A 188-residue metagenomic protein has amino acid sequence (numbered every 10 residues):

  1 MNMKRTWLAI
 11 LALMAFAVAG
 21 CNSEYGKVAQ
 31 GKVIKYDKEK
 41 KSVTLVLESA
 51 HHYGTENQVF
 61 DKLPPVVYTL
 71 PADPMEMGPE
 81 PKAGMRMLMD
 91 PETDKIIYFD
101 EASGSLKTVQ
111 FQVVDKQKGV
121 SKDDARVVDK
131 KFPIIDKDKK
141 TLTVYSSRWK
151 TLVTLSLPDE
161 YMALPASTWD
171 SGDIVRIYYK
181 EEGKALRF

Functional and structural regions predicted by a protein language model:
M1, D61-L63, L106, G172: Short, charged/polar low-complexity linear motifs in solvent-exposed/disordered segments
M1-C21: Sec-dependent bacterial lipoprotein signal peptides
G20-G54, P74-F188: Short, flexible, surface-exposed loop segments at domain boundaries
F60-M75: Disulfide-stabilized netrin-like
